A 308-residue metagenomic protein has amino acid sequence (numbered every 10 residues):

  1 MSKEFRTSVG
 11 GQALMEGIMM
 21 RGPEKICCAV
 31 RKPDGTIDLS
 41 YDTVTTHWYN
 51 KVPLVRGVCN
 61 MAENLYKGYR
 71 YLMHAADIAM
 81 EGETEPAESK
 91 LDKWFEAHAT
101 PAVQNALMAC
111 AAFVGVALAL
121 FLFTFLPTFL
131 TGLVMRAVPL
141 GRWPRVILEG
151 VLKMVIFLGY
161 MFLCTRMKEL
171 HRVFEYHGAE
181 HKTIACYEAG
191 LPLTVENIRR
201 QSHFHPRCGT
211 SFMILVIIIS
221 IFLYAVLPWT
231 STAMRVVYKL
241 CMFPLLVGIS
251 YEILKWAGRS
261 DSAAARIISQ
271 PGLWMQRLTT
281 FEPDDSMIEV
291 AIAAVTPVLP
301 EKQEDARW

Functional and structural regions predicted by a protein language model:
M1-A87: Divalent-cation
M1-G10, K93-F129, L133-A137: Cytosolic-side membrane-entry/anchor segment at the start of a transmembrane helix
S2-L14, I18-M20, T46, W143-S211 (+2 more regions): Polar-ligand-bearing catalytic/cofactor-coordination segments of membrane-embedded or membrane-tethered inner-membrane
T43-T45, M61, L65-D92, T100 (+7 more regions): Multi-pass alpha-helical transmembrane bundle typical of ion/small-solute transporters and intramembrane aspartyl
G68, A75, F123, P127 (+8 more regions): Alpha-helical transmembrane segments of polytopic integral membrane proteins, especially the permease/helical cores
H74-I78, G115-P139, V216-L240, P244-V247 (+1 more regions): Juxtamembrane "helix exit" motif at the C-terminal ends of alpha-helical transmembrane segments in multi-pass membrane
K90-A102, F129-L148, L227-V237, W256-R266 (+1 more regions): Membrane interface segments of multi-pass transport proteins and intramembrane proteases
V103-F121, Q201-V226: Transmembrane alpha-helical segments and their cytosolic interface motifs in multi-pass membrane proteins
